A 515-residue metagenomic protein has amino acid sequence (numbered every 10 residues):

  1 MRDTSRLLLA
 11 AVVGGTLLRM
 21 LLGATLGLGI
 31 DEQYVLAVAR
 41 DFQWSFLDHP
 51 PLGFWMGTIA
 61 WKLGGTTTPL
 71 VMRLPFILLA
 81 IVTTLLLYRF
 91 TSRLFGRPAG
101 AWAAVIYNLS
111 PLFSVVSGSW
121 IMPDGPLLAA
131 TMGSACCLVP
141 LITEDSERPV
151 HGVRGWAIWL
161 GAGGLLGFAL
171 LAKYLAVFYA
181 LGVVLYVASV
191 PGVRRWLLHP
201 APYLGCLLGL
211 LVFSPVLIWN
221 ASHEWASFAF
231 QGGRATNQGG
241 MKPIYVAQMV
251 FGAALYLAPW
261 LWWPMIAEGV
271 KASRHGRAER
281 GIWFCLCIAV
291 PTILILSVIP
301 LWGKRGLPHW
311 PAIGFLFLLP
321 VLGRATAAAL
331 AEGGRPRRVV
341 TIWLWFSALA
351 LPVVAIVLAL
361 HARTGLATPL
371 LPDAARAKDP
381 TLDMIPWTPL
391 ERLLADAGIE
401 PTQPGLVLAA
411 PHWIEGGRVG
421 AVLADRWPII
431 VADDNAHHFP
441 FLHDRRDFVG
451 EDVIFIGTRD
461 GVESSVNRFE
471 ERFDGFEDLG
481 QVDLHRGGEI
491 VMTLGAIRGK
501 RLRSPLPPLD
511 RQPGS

Functional and structural regions predicted by a protein language model:
S5-R6, L87-L109, L128-A129, R148-H151: Transmembrane-helix signature of polytopic, membrane-embedded enzymes that assemble or transfer cell-envelope glycans
L9, L74-F95, G133-C137: Transmembrane-helix motifs of polytopic, lipid-linked glycan transferases
V12, A103-L109, L166, L170 (+1 more regions): Short helix- or helix-capping micro-motifs that position conserved polar/aromatic residues at function-defining sites
F95-P98, S134-I158: Membrane-interface transmembrane helices that cradle and orient dolichyl/undecaprenyl
A103, C137, V153-K173, L208-L210: Membrane-interface alpha helices of multi-pass inner-membrane proteins
G118-P126: Short acidic/glycine- and proline-prone juxtamembrane loop motifs at membrane-interface regions of multi-pass membrane
F168, Y179-I282, I288-P300: Transmembrane-lumen/periplasm boundary regions of multi-pass, lipid-linked membrane glycan transferases
P308, G334-Q403, I414-P428, D434-H437 (+2 more regions): Membrane-proximal, lumen/periplasm-facing interface regions of secretory-pathway glyco- and lipid-modifying enzymes
